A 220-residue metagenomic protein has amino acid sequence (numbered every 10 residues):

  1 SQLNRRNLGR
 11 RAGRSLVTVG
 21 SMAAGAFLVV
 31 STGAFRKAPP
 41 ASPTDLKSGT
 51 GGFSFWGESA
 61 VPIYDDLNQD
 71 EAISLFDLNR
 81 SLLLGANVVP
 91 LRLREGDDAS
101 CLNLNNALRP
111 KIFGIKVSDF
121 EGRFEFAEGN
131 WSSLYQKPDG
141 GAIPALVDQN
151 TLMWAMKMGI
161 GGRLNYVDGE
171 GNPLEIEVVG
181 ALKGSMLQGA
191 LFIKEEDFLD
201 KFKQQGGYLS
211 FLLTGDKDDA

Functional and structural regions predicted by a protein language model:
S1-A220: Alpha-helical transmembrane segments of bacterial inner-membrane membrane proteins
